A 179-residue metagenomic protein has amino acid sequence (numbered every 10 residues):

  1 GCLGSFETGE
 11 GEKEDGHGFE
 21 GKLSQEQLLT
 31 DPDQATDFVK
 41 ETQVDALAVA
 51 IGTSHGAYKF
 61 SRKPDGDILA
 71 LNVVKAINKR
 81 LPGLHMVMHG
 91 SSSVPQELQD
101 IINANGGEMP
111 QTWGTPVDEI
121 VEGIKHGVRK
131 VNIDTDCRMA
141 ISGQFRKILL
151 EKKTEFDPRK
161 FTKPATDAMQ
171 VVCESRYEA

Functional and structural regions predicted by a protein language model:
G1-H85, Q96-I101, N105-W113, V117 (+1 more regions): Alpha/beta enzyme core
M88-S93: Short catalytic/ligand-gating loop segments at beta-alpha or beta-beta junctions within enzyme catalytic domains
A104-G106, T115-A179: C-terminal alpha-helical cap/extension of soluble enzyme domains
